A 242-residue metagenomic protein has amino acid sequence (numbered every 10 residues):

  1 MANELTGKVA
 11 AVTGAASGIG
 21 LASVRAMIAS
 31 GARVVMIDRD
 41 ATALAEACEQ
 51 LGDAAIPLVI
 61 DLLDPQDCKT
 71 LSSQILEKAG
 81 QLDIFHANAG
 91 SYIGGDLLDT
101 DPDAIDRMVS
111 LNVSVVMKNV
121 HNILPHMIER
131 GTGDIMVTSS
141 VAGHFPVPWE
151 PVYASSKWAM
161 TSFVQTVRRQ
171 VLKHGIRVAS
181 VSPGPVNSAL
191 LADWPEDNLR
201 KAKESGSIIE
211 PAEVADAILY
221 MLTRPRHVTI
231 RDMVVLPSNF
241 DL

Functional and structural regions predicted by a protein language model:
V9, A16-S17: Conserved glycine-rich cofactor-binding loop
A32-E46: Conserved glycine-rich Rossmann-like NAD(P)H-binding loop of the short-chain dehydrogenase/reductase
A41-T42, V59-T70, P102: The beta1-alpha1 cofactor-binding region of Rossmann-like NAD(H)/NADP(H)-dependent oxidoreductases
D96-L97, A104-V109: Substrate-binding pocket helix/loop in short-chain dehydrogenase/reductase
V120, S156: Active-site helix of classical SDR
S140: Residue(s) in the substrate-gating loop at a strand-loop-helix junction that position the organic substrate next
S180-V181, K201-L242: C-terminal helical subdomain
